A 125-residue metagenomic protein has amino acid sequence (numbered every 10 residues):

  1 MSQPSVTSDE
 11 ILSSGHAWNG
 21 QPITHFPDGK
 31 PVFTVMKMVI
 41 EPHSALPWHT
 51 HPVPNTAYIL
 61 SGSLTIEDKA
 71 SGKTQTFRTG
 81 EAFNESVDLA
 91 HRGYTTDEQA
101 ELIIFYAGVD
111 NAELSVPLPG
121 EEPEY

Functional and structural regions predicted by a protein language model:
M1-T34, E67, T76, L118-Y125: A short, N-terminal "cap"/entry segment at the start of jelly-roll beta-barrel domains of the cupin/DSBH fold
D28-P31, H43-Y58: A short beta-loop-beta micro-motif enriched in histidine and acidic residues
K30-V35, E41, D88, D97-A100: Extracytoplasmic
I40, K69-D88: Short acidic-glycine-tyrosine-enriched beta hairpin
W48, I66-E67, E85, A90-T96: Short beta-strand His + acidic residue motifs that chelate non-heme Fe in jelly-roll/DSBH and cupin folds
H51-A70, E81: Glycine- and acidic-residue-biased ligand/ion/polar-headgroup-sensing regions
N84, E98-L114: A short hydrophobic beta-strand segment most commonly corresponding to one strand of the jelly-roll/cupin
